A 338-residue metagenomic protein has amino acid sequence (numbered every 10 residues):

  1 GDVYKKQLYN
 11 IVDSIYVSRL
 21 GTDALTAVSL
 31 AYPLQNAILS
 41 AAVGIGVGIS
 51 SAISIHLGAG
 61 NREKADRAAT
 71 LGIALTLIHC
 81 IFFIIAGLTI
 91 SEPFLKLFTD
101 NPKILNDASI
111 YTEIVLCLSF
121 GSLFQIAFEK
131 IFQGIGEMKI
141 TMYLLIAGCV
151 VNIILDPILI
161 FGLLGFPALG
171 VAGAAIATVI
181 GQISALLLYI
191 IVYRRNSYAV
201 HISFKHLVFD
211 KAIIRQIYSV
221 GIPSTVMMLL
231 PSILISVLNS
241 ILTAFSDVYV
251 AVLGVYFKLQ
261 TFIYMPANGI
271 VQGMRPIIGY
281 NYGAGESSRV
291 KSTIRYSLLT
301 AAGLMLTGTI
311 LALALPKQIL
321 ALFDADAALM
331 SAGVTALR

Functional and structural regions predicted by a protein language model:
V3-Y4: Short, small-residue-biased leader/transition segments that mark boundaries at the very start of proteins
L8-T26, L95-P102, I158-L169, L229-F262 (+2 more regions): Helix-terminus/linker motif at the lipid-water interface of multi-pass membrane proteins
L25-I85, S122-T141, N239, V252-P316: Small-residue-rich hydrophobic transmembrane alpha-helices
S29-Y32, T76, T112-V115, S119 (+7 more regions): Residue-level recognition of transmembrane alpha-helices in multi-pass small-molecule transporters/permeases
F82-E113, T307-V334: Short membrane-interface helical motifs at transmembrane helix boundaries in multi-pass membrane transporters
P102-F128, L259-T261, A267, A327-R338: Alpha-helical transmembrane segments of multi-pass membrane proteins
K139, V150-L187, P316, L322 (+1 more regions): Membrane-interface helix-loop junctions in multi-pass transport and translocation proteins
A175-T178, I190-P231: Interhelical loop/hinge segments that connect adjacent transmembrane helices in multipass membrane
